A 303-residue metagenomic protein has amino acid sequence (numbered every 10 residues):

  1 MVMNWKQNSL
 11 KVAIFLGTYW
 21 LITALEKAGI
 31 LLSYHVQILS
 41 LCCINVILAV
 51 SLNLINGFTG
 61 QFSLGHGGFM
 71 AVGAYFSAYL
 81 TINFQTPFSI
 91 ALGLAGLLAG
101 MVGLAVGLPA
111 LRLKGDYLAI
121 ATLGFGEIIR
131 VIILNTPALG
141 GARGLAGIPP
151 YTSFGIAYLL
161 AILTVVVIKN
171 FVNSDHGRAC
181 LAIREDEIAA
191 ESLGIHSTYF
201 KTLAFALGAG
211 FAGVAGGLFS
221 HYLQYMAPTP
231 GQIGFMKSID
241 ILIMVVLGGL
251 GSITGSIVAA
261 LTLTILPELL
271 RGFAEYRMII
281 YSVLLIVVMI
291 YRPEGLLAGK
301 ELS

Functional and structural regions predicted by a protein language model:
M1-I47, F76, F84-A91: Membrane-interfacial amphipathic/re-entrant helices at transmembrane-helix boundaries
M1-W20, E185-T202, L270-S303: Cytosolic-side transmembrane-helix boundaries in multi-pass membrane proteins
L31-N83, L108-L118, E187-E191, S197 (+2 more regions): Single transmembrane alpha-helix segments in multi-pass membrane proteins
L39, S63, F76, G103 (+11 more regions): Generic structural signal for small/hydrophobic residues in well-ordered secondary structure, especially within
G67, G93, F205-I286, I290: Transmembrane alpha-helical segments in multi-pass inner-membrane proteins
A74, F84-E127, V258-A260: Alpha-helical transmembrane segments within multi-pass membrane transporters and channels
D116-H176: Transmembrane helix-bundle core of multi-pass membrane transporters and related energy-transducing complexes
S153-P228: Helix-loop-helix "hairpin" substructures at the membrane interface of multi-pass membrane proteins
